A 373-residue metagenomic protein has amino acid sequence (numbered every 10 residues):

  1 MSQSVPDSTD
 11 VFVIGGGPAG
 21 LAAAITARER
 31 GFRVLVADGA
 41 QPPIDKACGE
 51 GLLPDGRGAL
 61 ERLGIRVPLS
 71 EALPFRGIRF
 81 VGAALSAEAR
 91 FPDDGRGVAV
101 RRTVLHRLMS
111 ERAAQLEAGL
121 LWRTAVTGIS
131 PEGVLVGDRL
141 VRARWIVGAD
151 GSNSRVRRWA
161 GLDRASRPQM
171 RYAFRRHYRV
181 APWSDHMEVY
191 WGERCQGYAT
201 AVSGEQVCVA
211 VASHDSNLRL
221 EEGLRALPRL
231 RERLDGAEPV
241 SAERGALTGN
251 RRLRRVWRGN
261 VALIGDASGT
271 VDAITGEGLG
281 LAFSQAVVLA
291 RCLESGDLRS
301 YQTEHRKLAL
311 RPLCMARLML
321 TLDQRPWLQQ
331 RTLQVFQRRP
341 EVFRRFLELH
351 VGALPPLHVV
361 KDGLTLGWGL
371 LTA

Functional and structural regions predicted by a protein language model:
V5-A19: Beta1/beta-strand and adjacent pyrophosphate-binding region of the FAD-binding site in flavoprotein oxidoreductases
A19, P42, N153: Conserved Rossmann-like nucleotide-cofactor binding loop
I25-C48: Glycine-rich FAD pyrophosphate-binding loop
Q41-L63: Conserved N-terminal glycine-rich FAD pyrophosphate-binding loop of Rossmann-like flavoproteins
R57, E61-L108: A conserved beta-strand/loop capping segment in the N-terminal third of enzymes that catalyze redox or closely related
R112-G236: Predominantly flavin-linked oxidoreductase catalytic cores and closely associated redox partners
D215-A290: FAD/FMN-dependent oxidoreductases across multiple families
R291-A373: C-terminal helical "tail/cap" subdomain of flavin- and related membrane-associated enzymes
